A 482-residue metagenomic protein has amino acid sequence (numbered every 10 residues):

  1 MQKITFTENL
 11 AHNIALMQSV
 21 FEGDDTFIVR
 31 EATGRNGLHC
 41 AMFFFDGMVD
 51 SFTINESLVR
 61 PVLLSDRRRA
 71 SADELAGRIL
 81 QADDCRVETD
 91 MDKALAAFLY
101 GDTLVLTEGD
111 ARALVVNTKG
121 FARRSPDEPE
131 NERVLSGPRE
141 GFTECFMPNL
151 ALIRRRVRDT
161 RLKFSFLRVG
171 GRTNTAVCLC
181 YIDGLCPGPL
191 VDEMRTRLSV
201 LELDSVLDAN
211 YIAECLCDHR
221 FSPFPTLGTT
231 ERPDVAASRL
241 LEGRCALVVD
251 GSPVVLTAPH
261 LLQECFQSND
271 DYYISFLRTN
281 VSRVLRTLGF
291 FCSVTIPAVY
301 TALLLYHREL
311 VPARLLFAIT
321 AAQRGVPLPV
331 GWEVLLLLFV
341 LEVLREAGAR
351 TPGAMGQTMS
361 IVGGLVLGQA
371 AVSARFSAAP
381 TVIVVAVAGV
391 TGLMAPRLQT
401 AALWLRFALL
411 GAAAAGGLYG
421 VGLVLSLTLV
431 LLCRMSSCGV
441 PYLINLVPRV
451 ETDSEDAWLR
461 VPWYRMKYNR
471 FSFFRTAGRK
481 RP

Functional and structural regions predicted by a protein language model:
M1-T295, A313, C433-P482: Membrane-embedded alpha-helical signal segments
F276, N280, H307, V311 (+1 more regions): Short, contiguous, pocket-lining structural segments that sit at or immediately flank catalytic/ligand-binding sites
F290-L310: Hydrophobic alpha-helical segments embedded in or immediately adjacent to the lipid bilayer of multipass inner-membrane
V299, P312-P482: Generic detector of multi-pass transmembrane helix bundles and their immediately adjacent loops in polytopic membrane
